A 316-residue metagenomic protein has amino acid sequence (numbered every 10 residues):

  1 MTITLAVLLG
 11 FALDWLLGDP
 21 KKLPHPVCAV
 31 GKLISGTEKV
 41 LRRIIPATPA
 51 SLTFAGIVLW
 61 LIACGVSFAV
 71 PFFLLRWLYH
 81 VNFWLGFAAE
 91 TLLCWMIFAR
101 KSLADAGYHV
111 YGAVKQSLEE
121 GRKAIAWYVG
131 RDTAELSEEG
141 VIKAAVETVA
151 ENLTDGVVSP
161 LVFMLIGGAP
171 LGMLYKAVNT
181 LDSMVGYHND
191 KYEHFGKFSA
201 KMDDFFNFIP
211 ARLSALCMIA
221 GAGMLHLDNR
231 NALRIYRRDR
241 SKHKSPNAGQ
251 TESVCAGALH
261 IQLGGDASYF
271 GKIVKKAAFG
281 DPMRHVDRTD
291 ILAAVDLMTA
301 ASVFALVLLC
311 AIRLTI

Functional and structural regions predicted by a protein language model:
M1-L174, V178, G186-I316: Hydrophobic alpha-helical transmembrane segments
S183: Glycine-rich phosphate/dinucleotide-binding loop and adjoining beta-alpha-beta core of small-molecule
